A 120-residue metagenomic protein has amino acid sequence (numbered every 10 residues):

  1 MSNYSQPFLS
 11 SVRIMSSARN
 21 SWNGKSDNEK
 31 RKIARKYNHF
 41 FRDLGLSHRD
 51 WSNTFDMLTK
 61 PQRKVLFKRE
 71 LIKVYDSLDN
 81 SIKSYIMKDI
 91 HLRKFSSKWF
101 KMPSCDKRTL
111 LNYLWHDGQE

Functional and structural regions predicted by a protein language model:
Y4-Q6: Low-complexity, intrinsically disordered or signal/transmembrane-proximal segments
F8-A18, K32-A34, F41: Short terminal alpha-helical segments
W22-G24: Secondary-structure boundary/linker elements at domain or insertion junctions
N28-T109: Acidic, low-complexity, intrinsically disordered interaction modules
G118-E120: Short acidic DE-rich linear segments
